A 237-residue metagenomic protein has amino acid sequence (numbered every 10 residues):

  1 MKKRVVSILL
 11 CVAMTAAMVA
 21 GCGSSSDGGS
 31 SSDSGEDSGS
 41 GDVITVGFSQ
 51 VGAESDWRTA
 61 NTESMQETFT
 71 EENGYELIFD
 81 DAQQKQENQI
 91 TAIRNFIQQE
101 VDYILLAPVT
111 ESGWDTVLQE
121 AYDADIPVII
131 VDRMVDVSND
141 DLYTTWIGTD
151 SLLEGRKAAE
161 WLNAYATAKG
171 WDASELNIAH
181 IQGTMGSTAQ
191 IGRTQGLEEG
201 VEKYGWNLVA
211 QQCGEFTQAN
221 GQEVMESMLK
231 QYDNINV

Functional and structural regions predicted by a protein language model:
K2-V5, C22-V237: A residue-level marker of the well-folded mature domains of exported/periplasmic proteins
R4-A13: Sec-dependent N-terminal signal peptides
A17-G21: C-terminal motif of bacterial Sec signal peptides marking the signal peptidase cleavage site
